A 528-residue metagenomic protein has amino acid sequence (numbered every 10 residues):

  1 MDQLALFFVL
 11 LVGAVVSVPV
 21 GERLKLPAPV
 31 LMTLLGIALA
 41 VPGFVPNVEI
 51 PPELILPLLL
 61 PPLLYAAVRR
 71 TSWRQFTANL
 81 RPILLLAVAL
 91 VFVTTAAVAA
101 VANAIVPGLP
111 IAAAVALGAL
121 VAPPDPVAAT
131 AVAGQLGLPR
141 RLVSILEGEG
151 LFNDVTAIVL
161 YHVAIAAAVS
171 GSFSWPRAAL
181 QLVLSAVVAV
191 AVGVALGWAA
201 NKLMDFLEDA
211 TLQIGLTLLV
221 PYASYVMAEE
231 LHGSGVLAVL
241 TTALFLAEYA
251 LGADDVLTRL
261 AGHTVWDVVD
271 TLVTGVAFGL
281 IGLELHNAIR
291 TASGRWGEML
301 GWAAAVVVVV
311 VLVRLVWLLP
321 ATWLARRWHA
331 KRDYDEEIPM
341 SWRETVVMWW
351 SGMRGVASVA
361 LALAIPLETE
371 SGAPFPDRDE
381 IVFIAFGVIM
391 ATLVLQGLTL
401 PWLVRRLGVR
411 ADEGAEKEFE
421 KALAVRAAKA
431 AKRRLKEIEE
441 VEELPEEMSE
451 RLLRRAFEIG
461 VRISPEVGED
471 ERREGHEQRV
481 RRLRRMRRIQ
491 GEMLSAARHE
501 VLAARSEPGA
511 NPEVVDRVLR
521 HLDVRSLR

Functional and structural regions predicted by a protein language model:
M1-E418, A422, K429, E437 (+4 more regions): Transmembrane helical cores of multi-pass secondary ion antiporters/exchangers
L407-G468: Long, amphipathic alpha-helical stalk/connector segments used for oligomerization, subunit docking, or mechanical
E442-R454, G460-R528: Soluble N-terminal domains of membrane-associated systems
